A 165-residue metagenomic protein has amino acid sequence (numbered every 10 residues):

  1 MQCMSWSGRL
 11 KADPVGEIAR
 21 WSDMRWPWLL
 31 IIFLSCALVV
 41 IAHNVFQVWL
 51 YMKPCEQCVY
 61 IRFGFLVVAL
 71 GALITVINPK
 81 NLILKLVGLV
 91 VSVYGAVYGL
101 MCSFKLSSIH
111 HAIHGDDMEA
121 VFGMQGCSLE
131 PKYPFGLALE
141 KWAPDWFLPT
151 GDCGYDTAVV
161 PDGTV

Functional and structural regions predicted by a protein language model:
M1-E56, F65-V68, P79-V165: Secretory/periplasmic and organellar redox-cofactor proteins
V59: Cys/His-coordinated zinc-binding microdomains
A69-T75: Hydrophobic, membrane-inserted alpha-helices
